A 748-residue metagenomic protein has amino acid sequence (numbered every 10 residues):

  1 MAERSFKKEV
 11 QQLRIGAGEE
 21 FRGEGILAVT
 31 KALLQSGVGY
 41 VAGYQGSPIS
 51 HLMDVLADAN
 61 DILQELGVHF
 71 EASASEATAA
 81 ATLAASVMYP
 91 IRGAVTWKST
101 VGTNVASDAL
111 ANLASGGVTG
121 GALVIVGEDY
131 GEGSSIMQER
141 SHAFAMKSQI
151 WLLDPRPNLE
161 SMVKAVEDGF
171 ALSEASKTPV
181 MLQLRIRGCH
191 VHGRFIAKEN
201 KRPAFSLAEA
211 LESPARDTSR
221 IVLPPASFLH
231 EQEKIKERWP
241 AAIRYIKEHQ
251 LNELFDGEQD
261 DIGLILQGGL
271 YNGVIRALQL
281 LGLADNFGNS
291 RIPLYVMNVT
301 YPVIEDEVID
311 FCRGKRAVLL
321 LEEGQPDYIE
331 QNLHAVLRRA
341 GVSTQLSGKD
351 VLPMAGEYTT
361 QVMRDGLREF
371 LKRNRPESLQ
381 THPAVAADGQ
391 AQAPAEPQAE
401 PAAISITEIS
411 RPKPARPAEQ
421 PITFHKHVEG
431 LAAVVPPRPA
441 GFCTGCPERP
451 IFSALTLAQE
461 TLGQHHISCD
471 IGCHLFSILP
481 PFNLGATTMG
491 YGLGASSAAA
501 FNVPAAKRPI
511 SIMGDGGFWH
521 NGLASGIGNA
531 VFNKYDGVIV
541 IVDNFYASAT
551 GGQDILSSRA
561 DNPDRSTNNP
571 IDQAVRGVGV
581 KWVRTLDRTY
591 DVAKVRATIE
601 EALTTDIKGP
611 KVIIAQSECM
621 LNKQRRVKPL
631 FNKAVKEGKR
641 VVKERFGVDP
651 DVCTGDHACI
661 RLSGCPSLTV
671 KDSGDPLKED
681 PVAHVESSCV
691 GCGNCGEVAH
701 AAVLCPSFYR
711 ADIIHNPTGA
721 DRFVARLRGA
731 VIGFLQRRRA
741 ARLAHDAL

Functional and structural regions predicted by a protein language model:
M1-N158, R187, G257-E258, I265 (+1 more regions): Thiamine diphosphate
A2-I26, R156-F442, P447-E448, T589 (+4 more regions): Flexible, low-complexity linker and terminal segments
L52-L56, T82-A85, V105-A109, E132-R140 (+16 more regions): Short acidic, glycine/serine/threonine-rich loops at helix termini
V55-I62, A277-P293, Q573-G579: Short helix-loop-beta junction
N112-T119, Y130-K147, D327, N332-G341 (+7 more regions): Flexible glycine/proline-rich, aromatic-decorated loop/lid segments
D129-P179, R185, S213-V222, A226 (+3 more regions): Conserved thiamine diphosphate
I478-V612, M620-R625: Thiamine diphosphate
